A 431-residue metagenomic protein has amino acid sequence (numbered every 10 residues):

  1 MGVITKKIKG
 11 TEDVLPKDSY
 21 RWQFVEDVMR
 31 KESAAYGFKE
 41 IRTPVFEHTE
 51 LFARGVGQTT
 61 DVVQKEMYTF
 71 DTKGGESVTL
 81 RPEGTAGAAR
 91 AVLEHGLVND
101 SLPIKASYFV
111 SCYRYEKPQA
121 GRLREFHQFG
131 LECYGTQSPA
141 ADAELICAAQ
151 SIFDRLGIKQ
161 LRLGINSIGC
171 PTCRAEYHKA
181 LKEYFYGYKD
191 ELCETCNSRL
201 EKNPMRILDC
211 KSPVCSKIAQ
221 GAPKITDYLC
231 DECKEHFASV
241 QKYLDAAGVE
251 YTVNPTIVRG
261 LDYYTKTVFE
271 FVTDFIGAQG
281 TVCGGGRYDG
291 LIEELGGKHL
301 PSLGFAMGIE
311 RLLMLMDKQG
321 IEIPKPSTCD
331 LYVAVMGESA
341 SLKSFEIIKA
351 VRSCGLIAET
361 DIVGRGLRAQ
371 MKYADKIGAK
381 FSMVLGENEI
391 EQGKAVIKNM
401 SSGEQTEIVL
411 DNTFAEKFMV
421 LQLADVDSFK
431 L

Functional and structural regions predicted by a protein language model:
M1-L431: TRNA-recognition modules of translation machinery and tRNA-sensing kinases, especially anticodon-binding
